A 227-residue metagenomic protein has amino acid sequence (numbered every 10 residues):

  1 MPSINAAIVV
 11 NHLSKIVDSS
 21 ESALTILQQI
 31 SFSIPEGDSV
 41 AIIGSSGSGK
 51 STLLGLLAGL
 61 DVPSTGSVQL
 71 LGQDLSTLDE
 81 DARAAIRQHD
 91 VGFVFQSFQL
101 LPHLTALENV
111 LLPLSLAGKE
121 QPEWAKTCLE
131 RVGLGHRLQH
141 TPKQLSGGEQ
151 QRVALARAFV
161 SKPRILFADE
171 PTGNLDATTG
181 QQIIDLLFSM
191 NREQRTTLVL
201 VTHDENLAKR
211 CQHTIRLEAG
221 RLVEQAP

Functional and structural regions predicted by a protein language model:
M1-I16, V223-P227: ABC-family P-loop ATPase nucleotide-binding domain
A7-I8, L13-L217: ABC family nucleotide-binding domain
T214-A226: H-loop (His-switch) and adjacent beta-strand-loop-beta switch element of ABC-type ATPase nucleotide-binding domains
